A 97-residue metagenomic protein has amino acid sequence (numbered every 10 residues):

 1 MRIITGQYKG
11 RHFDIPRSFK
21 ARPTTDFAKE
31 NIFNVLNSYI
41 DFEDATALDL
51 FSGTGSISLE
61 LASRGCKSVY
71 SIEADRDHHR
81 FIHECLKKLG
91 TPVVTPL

Functional and structural regions predicted by a protein language model:
M1-L59, S63-R64: S-adenosyl-L-methionine
E43-L97: SAM cofactor-binding core of SAM-dependent methyltransferases, primarily the Rossmann-like beta-alpha-beta module
